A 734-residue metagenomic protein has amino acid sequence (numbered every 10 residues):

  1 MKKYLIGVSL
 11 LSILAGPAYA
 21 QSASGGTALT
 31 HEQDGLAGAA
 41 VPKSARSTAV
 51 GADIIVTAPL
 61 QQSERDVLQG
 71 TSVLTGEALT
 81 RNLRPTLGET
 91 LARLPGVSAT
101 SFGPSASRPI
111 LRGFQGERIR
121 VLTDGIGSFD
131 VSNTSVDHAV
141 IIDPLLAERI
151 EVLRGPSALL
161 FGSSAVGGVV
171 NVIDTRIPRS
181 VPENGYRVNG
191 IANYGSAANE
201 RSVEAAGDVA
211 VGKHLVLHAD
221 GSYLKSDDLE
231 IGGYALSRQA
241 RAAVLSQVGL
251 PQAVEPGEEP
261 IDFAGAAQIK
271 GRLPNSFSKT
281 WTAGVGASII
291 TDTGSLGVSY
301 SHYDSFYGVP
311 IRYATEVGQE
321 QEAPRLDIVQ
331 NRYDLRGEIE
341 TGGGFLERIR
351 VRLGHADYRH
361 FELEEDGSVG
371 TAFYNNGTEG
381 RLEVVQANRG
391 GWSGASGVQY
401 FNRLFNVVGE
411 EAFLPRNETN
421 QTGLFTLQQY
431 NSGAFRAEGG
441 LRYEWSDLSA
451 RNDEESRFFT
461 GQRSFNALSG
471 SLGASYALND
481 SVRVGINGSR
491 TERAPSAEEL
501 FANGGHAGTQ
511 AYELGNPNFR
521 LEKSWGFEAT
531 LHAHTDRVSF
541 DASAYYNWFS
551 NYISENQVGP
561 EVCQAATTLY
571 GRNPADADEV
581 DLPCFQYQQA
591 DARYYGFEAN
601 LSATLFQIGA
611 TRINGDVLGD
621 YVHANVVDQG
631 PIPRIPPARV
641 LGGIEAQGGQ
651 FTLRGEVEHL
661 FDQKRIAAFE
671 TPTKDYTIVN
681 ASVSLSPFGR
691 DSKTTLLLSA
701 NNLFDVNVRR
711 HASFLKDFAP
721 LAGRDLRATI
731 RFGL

Functional and structural regions predicted by a protein language model:
G35, V50-N82, G116, I126: N-terminal periplasmic "start-of-domain" segments of outer-membrane beta-barrel proteins
D53, P85-T90, S107-I110, I119-L122 (+4 more regions): N-terminal periplasmic accessory domains that precede and gate Gram-negative outer-membrane beta-barrel machines
G127-P156: Short acidic/polar hinge/loop motifs at secondary-structure boundaries that mediate gating or recognition
S196-K225, A235-F306, V329-T341, V384 (+5 more regions): Transmembrane beta-barrel wall of Gram-negative outer-membrane proteins
P274-T280, T293-I349, H355-G377, G409-E418 (+1 more regions): Flexible loop and strand-edge segments within Gram-negative outer membrane beta-barrel domains
T315, Q321-R336, E340-G342, T460-A477 (+7 more regions): Outer-membrane beta-barrel signature, preferentially recognizing the C-terminal barrel domain of Gram-negative
G394, F435-A437, Y545-F549, L569-Q663 (+1 more regions): Gram-negative outer-membrane beta-barrel transporters
E492, S550-N551, D662-R665, L685-L734: C-terminal beta-signal and adjacent terminal beta-strands/loops of Gram-negative outer-membrane beta-barrel proteins
